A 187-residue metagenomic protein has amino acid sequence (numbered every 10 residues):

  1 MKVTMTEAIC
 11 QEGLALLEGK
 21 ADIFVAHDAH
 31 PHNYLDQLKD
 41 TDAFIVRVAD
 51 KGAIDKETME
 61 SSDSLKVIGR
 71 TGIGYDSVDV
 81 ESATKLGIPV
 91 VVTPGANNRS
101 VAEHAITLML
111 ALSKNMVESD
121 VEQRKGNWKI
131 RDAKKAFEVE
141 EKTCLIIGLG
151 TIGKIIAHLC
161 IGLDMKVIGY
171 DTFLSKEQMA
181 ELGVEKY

Functional and structural regions predicted by a protein language model:
M1-T41: N-terminal glycine-/charge-rich "phosphate-binding" loop or analogous flexible N-terminal tail
E7, D42-Q123, A136: Phosphate/diphosphate ligand-binding glycine-rich loop within oxidoreductases
E12-G19, L35-D36, V78-K85, L174-L182: Short loop/helix-cap segments at secondary-structure boundaries that form the rim of catalytic
I23-F24, V90, V167, K186: Hydrophobic beta-strand scaffold residues
F24-A29, A49-K51, R124-D132, E181-Y187: Short gly/ser/thr-rich secondary-structure transition/capping motifs
P31-Y34, D55-T58, K135, G183-V184: Acidic, amphipathic alpha-helical patches
A83, A105, G126, G148 (+1 more regions): Conserved hydrophobic/aromatic pocket- or pore-lining residues that grip, position, or stack substrates in active sites
A133-Y187: Rossmann-like dinucleotide/phosphate-binding beta-alpha-beta segment
